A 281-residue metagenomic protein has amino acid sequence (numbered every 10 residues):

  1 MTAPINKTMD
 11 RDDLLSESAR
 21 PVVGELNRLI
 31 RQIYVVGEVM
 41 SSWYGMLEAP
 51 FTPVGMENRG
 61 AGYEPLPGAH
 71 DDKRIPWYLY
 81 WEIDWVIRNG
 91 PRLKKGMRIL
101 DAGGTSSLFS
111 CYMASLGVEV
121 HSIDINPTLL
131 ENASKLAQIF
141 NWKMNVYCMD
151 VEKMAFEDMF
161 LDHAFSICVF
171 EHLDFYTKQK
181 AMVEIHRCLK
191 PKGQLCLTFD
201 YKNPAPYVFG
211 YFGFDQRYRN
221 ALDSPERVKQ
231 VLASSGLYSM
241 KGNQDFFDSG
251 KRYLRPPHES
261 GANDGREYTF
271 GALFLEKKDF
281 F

Functional and structural regions predicted by a protein language model:
T2-N89, T105-K153, Y176, C196-F281: Class I (Rossmann-like) S-adenosyl-L-methionine-dependent methyltransferase catalytic domain, capturing the SAM-binding
K94-G96, G117, K192: A general structural motif
K95-T105: Conserved class I S-adenosyl-L-methionine
M154-M159: Short amphipathic alpha-helix with an adjacent loop that forms part of the alpha/beta core around
D162: Conserved acidic residues
F165: A conserved beta-strand element that flanks and buttresses the S-adenosyl-L-methionine
C168-H172: Short catalytic micro-motifs in class I SAM-dependent methyltransferases
Q179-P191: A short glycine-rich, Lys/Arg-flanked "PGG" loop and its adjoining helix->strand segment in the class I
